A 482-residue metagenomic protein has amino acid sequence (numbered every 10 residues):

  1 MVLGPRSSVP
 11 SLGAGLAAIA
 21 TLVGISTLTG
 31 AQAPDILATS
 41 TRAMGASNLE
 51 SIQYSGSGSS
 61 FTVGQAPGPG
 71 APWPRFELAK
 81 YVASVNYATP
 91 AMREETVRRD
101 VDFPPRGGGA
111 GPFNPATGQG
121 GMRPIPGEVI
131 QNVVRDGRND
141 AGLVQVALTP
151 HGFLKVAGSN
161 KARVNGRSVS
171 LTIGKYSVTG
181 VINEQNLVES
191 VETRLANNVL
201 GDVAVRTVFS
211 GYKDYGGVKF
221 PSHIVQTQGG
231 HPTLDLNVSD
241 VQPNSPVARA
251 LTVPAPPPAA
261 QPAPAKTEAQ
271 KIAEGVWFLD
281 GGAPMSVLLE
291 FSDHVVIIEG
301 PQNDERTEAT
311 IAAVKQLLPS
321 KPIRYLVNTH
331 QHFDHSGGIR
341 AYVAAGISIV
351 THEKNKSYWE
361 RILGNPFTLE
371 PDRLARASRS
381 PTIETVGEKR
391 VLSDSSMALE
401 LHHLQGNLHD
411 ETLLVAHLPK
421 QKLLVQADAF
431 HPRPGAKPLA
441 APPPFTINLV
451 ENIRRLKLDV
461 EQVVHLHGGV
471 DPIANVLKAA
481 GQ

Functional and structural regions predicted by a protein language model:
G13-T27: Bacterial N-terminal signal peptides
Q32-A38, P105-L187, T193-V203, T252-Q261 (+2 more regions): Flexible, processing/modification-adjacent segments and terminal tails in exported/periplasmic/extracellular proteins
R42, A46-D136, G158-A162, D304: N-terminal mature ectodomain segment of secretory-pathway/periplasmic proteins
V164-T252, L414-P419, Q426-A427, P432-R433 (+1 more regions): Gly/Pro-enriched, hydrophobic low-complexity segments that function as extracytoplasmic propeptides/linkers
D235-S292, R390: Zn-dependent metallo-beta-lactamase
Q270-Q316, L413-P432: Conserved beta-strand hairpin/beta-sheet module of binuclear metal-dependent hydrolase folds, prominently
E305-V350, R455-Q462: Active-site metal-binding motif and surrounding structural segment of the metallo-beta-lactamase
V450-Q482: Divalent-metal (often Zn2+) His-rich catalytic cores of metallo-beta-lactamase-fold enzymes
